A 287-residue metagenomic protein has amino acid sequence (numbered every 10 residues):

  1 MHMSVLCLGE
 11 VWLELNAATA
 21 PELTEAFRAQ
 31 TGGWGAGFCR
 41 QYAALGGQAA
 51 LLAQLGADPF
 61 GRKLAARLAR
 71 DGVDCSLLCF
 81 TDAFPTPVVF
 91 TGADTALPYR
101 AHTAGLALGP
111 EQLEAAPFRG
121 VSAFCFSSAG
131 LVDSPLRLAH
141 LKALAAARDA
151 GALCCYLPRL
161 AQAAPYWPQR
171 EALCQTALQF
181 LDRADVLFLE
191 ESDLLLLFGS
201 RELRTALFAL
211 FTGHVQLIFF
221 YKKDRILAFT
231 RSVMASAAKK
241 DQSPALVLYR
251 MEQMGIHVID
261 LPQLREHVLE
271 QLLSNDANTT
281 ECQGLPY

Functional and structural regions predicted by a protein language model:
M1-V73, R265-L273, A277, E281-Y287: Glycine-rich phosphate/adenosyl-contacting loop at the front of the ribokinase-like
Q48-S128, T280-Y287: Conserved N-terminal subdomain of the carbohydrate kinase-like
A49, C75, C154-Y156, F188 (+1 more regions): Hydrophobic beta-strand scaffold residues
P117-R119, L178-L181, T212: A short, aliphatic-rich alpha-helical micro-motif
A123, S128-R204: Conserved beta-alpha-beta core of the PfkB/ribokinase-like small-molecule kinase fold
V186-L196, A206-S236: Conserved phosphate-donor
V233-Y287: Conserved post-catalytic alpha-helical subdomain immediately downstream of the catalytic base and nucleotide-binding
